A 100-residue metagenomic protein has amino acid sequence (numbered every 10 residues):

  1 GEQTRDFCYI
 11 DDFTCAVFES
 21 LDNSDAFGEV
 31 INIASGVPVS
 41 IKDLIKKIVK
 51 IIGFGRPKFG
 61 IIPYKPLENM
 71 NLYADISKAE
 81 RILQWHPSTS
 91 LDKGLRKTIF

Functional and structural regions predicted by a protein language model:
G1-F100: C-terminal substrate-binding subdomain of Rossmann-fold SDR/epimerase-dehydratase oxidoreductases
